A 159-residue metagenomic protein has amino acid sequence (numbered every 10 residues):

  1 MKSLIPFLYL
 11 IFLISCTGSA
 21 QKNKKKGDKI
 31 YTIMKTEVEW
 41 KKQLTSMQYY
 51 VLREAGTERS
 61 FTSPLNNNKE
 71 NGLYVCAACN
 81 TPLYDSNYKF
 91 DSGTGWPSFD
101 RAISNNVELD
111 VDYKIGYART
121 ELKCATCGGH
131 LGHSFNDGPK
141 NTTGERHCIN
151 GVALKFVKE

Functional and structural regions predicted by a protein language model:
M1-K24: Bacterial Sec-dependent N-terminal signal peptides
T17-E39: Sec-dependent signal peptide cleavage junction
Y31-T32, K41-V75, T81-E159: A short Gly-Trp-Pro
